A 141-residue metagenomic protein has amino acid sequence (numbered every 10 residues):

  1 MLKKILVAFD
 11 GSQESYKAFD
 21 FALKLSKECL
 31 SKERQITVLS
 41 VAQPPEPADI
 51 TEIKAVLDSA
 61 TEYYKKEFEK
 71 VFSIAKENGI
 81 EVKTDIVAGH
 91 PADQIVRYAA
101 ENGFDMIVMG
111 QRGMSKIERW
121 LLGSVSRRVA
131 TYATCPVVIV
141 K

Functional and structural regions predicted by a protein language model:
L2-T51: Small/aliphatic-rich secondary-structure junction motif
K3-K4, R97-K141: Gly/Ser-rich helix-loop-strand patches that form or flank binding pockets for ribonucleotide-derived cofactors
K17, Q94, K116: Phosphate- and divalent-cation-binding pockets in alpha/beta enzyme and binding domains that engage nucleotide-derived
A22, V71, I95, V129: Aromatic/hydrophobic pocket-lining residues that form π-stacking "cages" and hydrophobic walls in ligand
L23, K65, E69-K76: Class I S-adenosyl-L-methionine
T37-L39, K83-V87, V138: General small-molecule cofactor/ligand-binding pocket signal
A55-K66: A short acidic, glycine-rich active-site loop that binds or catalyzes chemistry on phosphate/adenosine moieties
S73-I107: Structural beta-alpha unit
